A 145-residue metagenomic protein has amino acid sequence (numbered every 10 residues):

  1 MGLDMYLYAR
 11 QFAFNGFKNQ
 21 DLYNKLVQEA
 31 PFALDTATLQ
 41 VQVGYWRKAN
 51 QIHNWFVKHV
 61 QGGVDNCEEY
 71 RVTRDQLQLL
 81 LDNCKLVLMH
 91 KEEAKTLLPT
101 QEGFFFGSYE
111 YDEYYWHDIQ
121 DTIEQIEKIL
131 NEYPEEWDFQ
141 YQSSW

Functional and structural regions predicted by a protein language model:
M1-W145: Acidic (Asp/Glu-rich) sequence patches and key acidic residues that form negatively charged surfaces used
